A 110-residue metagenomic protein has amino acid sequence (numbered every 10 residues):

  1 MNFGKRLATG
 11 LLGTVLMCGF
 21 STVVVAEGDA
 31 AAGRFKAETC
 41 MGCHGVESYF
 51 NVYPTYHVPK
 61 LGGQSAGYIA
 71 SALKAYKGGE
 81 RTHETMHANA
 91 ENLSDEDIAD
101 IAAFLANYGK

Functional and structural regions predicted by a protein language model:
M1-L11: Bacterial N-terminal signal peptides that target proteins for export
M17-A37, H57, G109: Electrostatic cytochrome c docking/interface patches
A30, R34, G45-A75, H87-E91: Gly/Gly-Pro-rich "capping" loops immediately C-terminal to redox-active cysteine motifs in periplasmic/lumenal
A30, R34-A37, Y49, G79 (+3 more regions): Short sequence/structural segments immediately N-terminal
E38-V46, I101: The canonical Cys-X-X-Cys-His
G67, Y76-R81, N89-K110: C-terminal capping alpha-helices of c-type cytochrome domains
